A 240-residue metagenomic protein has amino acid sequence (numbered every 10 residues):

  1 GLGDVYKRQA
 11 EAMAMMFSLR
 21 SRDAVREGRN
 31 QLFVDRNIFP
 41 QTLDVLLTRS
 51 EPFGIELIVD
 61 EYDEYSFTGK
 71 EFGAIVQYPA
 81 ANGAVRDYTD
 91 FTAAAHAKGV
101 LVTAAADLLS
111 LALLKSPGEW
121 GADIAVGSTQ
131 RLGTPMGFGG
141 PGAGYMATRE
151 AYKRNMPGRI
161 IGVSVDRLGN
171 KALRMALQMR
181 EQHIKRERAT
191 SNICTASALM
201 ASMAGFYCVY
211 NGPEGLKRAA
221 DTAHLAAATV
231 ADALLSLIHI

Functional and structural regions predicted by a protein language model:
G1, D123-T129, I184-R188: Glycine/charged-rich beta-loop-alpha catalytic/anionic-binding loops adjacent to active sites
G1, G28-F33, G73-Q77, R186 (+1 more regions): Glycine- and acidic
L2-Y6, I240: Short, small-residue-biased leader/transition segments that mark boundaries at the very start of proteins
Q9-A172: Conserved PLP-enzyme active-site core in the AAT-like
V59, L237-I238: Short secondary-structure junctions
V102, L234-L237: Acyl-CoA thioester-binding alpha/beta core of soluble enzymes
L132-L235: Active-site C-terminal subdomain of aminotransferase-like
